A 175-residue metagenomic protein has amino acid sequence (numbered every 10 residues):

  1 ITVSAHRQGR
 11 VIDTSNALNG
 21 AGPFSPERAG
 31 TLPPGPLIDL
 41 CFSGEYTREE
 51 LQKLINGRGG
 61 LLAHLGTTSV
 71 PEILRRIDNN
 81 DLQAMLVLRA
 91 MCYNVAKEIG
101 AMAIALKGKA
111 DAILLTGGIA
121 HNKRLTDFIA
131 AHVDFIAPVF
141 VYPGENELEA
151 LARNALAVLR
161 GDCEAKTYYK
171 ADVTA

Functional and structural regions predicted by a protein language model:
I1-L40: Glycine-rich phosphate-binding loop of actin/hexokinase-like ATP-binding domains
S15, L114-G117, P143: Active-site proximal loops enriched in glycine and acidic residues that flank catalytic Cys/His/Asp and coordinate
G30, P36-G60: C-terminal, non-catalytic macromolecule-binding modules
K53, G57-K107: Adenine-nucleotide phosphate-binding core of ATP-dependent small-molecule kinases
A110-A130: Glycine-rich phosphate-binding loops at beta-strand->alpha-helix junctions
D127-R153: Conserved phosphate-binding/catalytic loops in two-lobed NTP-binding clefts
R160-A175: Acidic, glycine/GT-rich loop-and beta-edge segments that sit at the periphery of enzyme/chaperone cores
